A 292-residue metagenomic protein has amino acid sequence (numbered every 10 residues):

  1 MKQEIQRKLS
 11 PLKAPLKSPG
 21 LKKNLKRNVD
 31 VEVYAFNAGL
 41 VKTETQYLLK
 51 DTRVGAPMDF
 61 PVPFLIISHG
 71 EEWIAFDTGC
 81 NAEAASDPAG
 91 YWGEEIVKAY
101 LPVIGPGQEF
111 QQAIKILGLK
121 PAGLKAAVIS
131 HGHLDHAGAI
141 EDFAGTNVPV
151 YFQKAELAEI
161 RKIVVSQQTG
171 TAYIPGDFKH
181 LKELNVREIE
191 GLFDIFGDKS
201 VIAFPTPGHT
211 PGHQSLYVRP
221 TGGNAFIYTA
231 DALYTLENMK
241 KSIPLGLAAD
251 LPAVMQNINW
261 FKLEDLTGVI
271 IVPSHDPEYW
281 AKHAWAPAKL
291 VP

Functional and structural regions predicted by a protein language model:
M1-Q111, G223-A230, V269-I270: Metallo-beta-lactamase
L12, L16-N24, P102-G123, K154-P205 (+1 more regions): Metallo-beta-lactamase
A35, P63-S68, I74, G191-T221: Core dinuclear metal-dependent hydrolase active-site scaffold
A38-G39, T78-N81, G132, E156 (+3 more regions): Active-site metal-binding loops of divalent metal-dependent hydrolases
D51-T52, Y151-F152, R161-T171, P175-D177 (+2 more regions): C-terminal/domain-terminus segments
A82, V97-Q112, S215-Y217, T221-P292: Cap/insert and terminal regions of metallo-dependent hydrolase folds
A89-Y151: Active-site metal-binding motif and surrounding structural segment of the metallo-beta-lactamase
A126-L134, G138-A139, P207-G208, A281-P292: Short, electropositive alpha-helical surface patch
